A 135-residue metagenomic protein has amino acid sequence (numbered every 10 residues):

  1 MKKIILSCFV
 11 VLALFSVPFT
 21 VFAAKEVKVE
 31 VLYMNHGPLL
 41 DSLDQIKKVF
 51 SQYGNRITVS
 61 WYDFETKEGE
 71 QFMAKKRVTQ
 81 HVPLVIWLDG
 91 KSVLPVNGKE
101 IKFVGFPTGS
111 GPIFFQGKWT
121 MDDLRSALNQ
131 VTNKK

Functional and structural regions predicted by a protein language model:
M1-I4: Positively charged n-region of N-terminal signal peptides that target proteins for export
S7-V17: Bacterial N-terminal signal peptides
V17-A23: Sec/Tat signal peptide C-region and signal peptidase I cleavage site
A24-Y53: Local sequence-structure signature of Cys/Sec-based thiol-disulfide redox active-site neighborhoods
V31-G37, W61, G109-K118: Second-shell loop/turn segments in exported
L40-F50, T66, E70-M73, M121 (+1 more regions): Extracytoplasmic/secreted envelope proteins and their assembly/folding machinery, especially bacterial periplasmic
N55-G69: Thiol-based oxidoreductase modules, predominantly thioredoxin-like and allied folds used for disulfide exchange
I86-K135: Non-catalytic, surface beta->alpha helical segment in thiol-disulfide oxidoreductase systems
